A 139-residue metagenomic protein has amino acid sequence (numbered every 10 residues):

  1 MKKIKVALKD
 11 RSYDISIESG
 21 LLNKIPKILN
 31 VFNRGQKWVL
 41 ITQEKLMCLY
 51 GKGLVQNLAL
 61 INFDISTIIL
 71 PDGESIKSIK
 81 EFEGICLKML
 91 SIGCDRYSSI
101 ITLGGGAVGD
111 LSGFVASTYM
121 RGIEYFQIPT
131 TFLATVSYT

Functional and structural regions predicted by a protein language model:
M1-S99: ATP/NTP phosphate-donor binding region
D72-G73, T130-F132: Short, acidic/turn-prone active-site loops that include or flank metal/cofactor- and phosphate-binding residues
G93-V115, Y119-T131: A short, small-residue-rich loop immediately preceding and capping a beta-strand
T135-V136: Residues that scaffold the ATP/ADP-binding catalytic core of kinase and kinase-like folds
T139: Conserved small/polar residues in nucleotide/adenosyl-binding loops
